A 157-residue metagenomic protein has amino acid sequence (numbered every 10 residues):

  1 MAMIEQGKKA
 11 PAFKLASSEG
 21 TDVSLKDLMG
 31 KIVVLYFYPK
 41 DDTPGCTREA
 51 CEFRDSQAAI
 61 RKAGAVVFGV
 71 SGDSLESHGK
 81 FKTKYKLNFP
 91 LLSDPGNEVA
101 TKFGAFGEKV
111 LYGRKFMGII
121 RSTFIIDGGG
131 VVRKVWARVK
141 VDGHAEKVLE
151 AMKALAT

Functional and structural regions predicted by a protein language model:
M1-T157: Chalcogenol-based redox active-site neighborhoods
